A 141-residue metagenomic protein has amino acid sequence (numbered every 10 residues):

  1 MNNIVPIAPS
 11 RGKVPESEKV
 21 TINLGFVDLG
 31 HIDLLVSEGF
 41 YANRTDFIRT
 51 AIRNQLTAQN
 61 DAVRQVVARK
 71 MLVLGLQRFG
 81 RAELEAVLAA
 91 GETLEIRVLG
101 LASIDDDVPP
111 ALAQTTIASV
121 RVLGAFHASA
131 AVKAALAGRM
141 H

Functional and structural regions predicted by a protein language model:
N2-K13, G30-H31, A42-V66: Short, basic amphipathic alpha-helical segments that act as recognition/interaction helices in nucleic-acid-binding
S17-L34: Short amphipathic alpha-helix starts
E38-G39: Short helix-capping/hinge SLiMs at alpha-helix to coil transitions
T57-G91: Short, positively charged interaction helices/loops
M71, L76, E95, L101 (+3 more regions): Detector for repetitive beta-architecture
R78, E83-E85, A102, V108-P110 (+1 more regions): Extracellular beta-strand scaffolds
L136-H141: Compositionally biased, non-globular sequence tracts
